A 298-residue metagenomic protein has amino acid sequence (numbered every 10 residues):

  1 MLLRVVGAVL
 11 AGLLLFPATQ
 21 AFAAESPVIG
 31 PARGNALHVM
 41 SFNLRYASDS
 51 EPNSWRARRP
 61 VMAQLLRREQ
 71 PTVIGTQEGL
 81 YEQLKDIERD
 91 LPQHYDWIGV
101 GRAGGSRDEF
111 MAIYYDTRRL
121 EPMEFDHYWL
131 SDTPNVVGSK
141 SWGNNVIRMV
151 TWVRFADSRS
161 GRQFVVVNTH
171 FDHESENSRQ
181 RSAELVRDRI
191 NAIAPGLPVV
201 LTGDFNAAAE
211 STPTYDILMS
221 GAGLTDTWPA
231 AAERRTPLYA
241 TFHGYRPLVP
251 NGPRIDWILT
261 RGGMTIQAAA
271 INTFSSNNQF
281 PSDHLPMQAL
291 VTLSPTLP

Functional and structural regions predicted by a protein language model:
L2-G7, T19-D90, A103-E109, L293-P295: N-terminal, active-site-proximal structural segment of metallo-dependent hydrolase catalytic domains
A24-I29, R154, N177, R181 (+2 more regions): Metal-dependent phosphoester-hydrolase catalytic domains
S26-P31, V73, Q77-Q163, A270-I271: Structured beta-strand-rich core segments of catalytic domains in phosphoester-bond hydrolases
P31-N35, R67-R68, R89-P92, G104-R107 (+7 more regions): Extracellular/periplasmic catalytic domains that process cell-envelope and extracellular macromolecules
H38-L44, M62-I87, Y114, V153 (+6 more regions): Active-site beta-strand/loop signature of hydrolases that rely on acidic residues for catalysis
S41-R59, W129-V146, D172, H243: Acidic/histidine-rich helix-loop elements that form or flank divalent-metal/phosphate-binding sites at the catalytic
L44-S48, G79-Q83, R102-S106, R118-L120 (+6 more regions): Solvent-exposed loop/turn segments at secondary-structure junctions within structured extracellular/periplasmic domains
P52-P60, E78-Y81, N144, H173-R181 (+2 more regions): Soluble non-cytosolic domains of exported or imported proteins
